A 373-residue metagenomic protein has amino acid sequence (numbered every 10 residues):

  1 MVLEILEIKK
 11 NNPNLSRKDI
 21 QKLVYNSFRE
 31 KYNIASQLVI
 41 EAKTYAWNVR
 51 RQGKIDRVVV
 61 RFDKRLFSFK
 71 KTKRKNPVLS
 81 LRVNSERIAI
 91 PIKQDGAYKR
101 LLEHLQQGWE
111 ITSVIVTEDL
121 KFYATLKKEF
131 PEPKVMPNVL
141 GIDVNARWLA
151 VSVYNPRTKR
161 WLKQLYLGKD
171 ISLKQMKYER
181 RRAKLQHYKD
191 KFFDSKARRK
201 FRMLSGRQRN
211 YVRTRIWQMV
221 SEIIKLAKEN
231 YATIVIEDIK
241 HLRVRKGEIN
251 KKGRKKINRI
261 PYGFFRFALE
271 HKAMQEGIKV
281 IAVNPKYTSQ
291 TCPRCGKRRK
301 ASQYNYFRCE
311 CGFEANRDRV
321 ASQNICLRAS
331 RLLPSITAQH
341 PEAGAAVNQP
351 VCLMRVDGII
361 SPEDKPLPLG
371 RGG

Functional and structural regions predicted by a protein language model:
D19-T117, R259: Acidic carboxylate diad motif detector
K121-N138, F307: A short acidic-Thr-Gly-centered motif at the start of a beta-strand
E129-P131, R254-K256, I260-G373: Positively charged, low-complexity nucleic-acid-binding target-recognition regions
V135-N155, L269, D318: Gly/Thr-rich phosphate-binding beta-strand-loop-beta motif of the actin/hexokinase/Hsp70
A150-R199: Metal-dependent catalytic core segments for phosphate chemistry
R215-T233: Short amphipathic alpha-helices and their capping/turn segments at secondary-structure boundaries
I239-I257: RNase H catalytic domain
